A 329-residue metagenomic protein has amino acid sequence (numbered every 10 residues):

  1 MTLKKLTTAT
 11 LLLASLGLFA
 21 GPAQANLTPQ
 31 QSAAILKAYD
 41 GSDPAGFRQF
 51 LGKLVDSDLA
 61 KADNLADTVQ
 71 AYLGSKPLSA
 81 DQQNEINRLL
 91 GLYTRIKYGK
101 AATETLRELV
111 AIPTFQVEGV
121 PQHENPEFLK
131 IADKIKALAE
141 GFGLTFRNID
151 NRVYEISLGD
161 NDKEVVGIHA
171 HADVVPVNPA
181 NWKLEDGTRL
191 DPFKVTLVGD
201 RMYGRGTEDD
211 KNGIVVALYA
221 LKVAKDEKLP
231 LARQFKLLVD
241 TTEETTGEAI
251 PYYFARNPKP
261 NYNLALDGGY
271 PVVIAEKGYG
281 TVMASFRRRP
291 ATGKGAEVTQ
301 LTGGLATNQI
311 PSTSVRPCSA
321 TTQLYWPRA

Functional and structural regions predicted by a protein language model:
M1-A25: Gram-negative bacterial Sec-dependent N-terminal signal peptides
L27-A170, V174-P179: N-terminal helical capping/dimerization or prosegment-like subdomains of hydrolases acting on amide or phosphate bonds
A111, G167, K236-L238, Y262-A265: Structural recognition of the beta-strand scaffold that forms the well-ordered cores of secreted hydrolase catalytic
H123, R205-E208, V272, L305-A306: Alpha-helix capping and helix-loop boundary segments enriched in small/acidic/polar residues
K163-V239: Active-site metal-coordination/substrate-binding segment of hydrolases, especially metallo-dependent peptidases
A172-V174, L238-G247, G268-Y270: Acidic, glycine-rich active-site loops and adjacent beta-strand->loop/helix elements that engage anionic groups
E208-D210, A249, G303: FAD-binding core of FAD-dependent oxidoreductases, characterized by glycine-rich FAD pyrophosphate-binding loops
E244, P251, R256-A329: Midchain, well-structured core segments that form catalytic/ion-binding scaffolds
